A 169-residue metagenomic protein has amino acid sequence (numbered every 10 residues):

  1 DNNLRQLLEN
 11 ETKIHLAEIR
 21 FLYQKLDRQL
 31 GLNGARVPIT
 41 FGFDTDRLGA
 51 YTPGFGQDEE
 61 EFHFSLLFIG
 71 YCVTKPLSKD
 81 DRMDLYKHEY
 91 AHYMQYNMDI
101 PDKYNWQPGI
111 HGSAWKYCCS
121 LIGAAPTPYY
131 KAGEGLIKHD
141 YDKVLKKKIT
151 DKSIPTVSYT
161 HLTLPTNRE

Functional and structural regions predicted by a protein language model:
D1-N10, E89, Q95: A short, surface-exposed helix-loop junction/capping segment
L8-D58, P128: Auxiliary, metal-adjacent structural segments of Zn-dependent hydrolase domains
D46-K79, N97: Active-site scaffold of zinc-dependent metalloenzymes
K79-M94: Short alpha-helix carrying the canonical HExxH Zn2+-binding catalytic motif
Y90-H111: Catalytic Zn2+-binding segment of zinc metalloproteases
Y104-V144: Post-HExxH zinc-binding segment in Zn-dependent metallohydrolases
I137-Y159: Long, well-structured alpha-helical subdomains associated with metal-dependent extracellular/ecto-lumenal hydrolases
Y159-E169: Conserved small/polar residues in nucleotide/adenosyl-binding loops
